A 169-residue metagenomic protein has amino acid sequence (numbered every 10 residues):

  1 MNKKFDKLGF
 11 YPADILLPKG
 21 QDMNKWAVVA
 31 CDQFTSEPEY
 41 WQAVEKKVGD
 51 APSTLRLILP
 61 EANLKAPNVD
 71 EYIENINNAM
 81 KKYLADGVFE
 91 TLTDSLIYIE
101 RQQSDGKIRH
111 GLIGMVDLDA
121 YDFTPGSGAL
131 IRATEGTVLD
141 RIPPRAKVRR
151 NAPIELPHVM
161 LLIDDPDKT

Functional and structural regions predicted by a protein language model:
M1-T169: A cross-family signal for N-terminal binding/gating loops and helix N-caps that shape access to the active site
